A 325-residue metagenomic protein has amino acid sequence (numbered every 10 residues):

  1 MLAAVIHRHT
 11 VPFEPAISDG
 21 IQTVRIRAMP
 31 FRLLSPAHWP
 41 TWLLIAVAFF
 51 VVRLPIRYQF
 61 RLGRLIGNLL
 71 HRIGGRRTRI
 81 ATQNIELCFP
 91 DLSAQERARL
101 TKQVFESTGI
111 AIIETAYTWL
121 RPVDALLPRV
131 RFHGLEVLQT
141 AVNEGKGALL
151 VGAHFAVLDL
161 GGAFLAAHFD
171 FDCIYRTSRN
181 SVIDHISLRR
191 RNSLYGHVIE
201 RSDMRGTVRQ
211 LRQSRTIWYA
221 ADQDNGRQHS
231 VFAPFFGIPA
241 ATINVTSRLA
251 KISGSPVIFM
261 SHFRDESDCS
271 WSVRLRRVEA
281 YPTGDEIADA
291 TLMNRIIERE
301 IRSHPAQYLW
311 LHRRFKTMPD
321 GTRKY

Functional and structural regions predicted by a protein language model:
M1-A28: N-terminal amphipathic/basic-hydrophobic helices that include classical n-h-c signal peptides and signal-anchor
I21-G152, I186-R189, S193-Y195: Membrane-anchoring hydrophobic helices of lipid-metabolizing enzymes
R25-I26, P30-S35, R64, L70-I73 (+4 more regions): Non-catalytic C-terminal accessory region of glycerolipid acyltransferases and related lyso-lipid remodeling enzymes
A46, I80, E136, L160 (+4 more regions): Short Gly/charged-rich anion-binding patches and loops
R79, T177-S181, P239-I243: Active-site metal-coordination segments of metallo-dependent hydrolases
T115-A116, H154-L158, E300: Juxtamembrane/interfacial segments around transmembrane helices
E144-S202, R227-P234, D268: Catalytic core of membrane glycerolipid acyltransferases/transacylases, capturing the structured, soluble-facing
